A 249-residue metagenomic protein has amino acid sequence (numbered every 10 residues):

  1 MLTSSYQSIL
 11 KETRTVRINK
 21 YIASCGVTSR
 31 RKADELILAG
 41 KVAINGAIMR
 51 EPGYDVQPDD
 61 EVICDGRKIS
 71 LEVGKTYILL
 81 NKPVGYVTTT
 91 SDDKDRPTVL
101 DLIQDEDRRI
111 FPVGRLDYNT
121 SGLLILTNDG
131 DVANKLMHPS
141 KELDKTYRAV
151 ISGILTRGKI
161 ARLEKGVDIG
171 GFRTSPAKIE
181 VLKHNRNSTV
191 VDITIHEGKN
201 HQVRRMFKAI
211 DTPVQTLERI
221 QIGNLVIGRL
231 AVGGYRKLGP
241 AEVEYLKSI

Functional and structural regions predicted by a protein language model:
L2-I249: Basic, flexible Lys/Arg- and Gly-enriched helix-loop patches that mediate nucleic-acid binding at interfaces with rRNA
